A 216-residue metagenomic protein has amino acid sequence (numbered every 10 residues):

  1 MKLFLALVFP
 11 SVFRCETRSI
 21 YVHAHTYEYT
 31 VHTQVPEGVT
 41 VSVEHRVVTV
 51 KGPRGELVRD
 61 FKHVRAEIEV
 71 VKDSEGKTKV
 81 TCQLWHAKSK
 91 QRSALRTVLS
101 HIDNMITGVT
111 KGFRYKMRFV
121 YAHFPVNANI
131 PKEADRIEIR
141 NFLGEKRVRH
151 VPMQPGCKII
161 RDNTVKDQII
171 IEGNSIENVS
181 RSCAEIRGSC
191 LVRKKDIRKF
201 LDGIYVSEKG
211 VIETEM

Functional and structural regions predicted by a protein language model:
K2-M216: Ribosome-associated RNA-binding proteins
